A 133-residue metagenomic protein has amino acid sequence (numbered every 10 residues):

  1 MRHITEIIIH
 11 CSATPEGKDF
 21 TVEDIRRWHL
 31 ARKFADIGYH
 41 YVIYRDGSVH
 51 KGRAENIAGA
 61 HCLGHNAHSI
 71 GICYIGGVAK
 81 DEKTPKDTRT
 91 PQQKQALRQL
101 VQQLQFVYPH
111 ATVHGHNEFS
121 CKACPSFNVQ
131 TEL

Functional and structural regions predicted by a protein language model:
M1-I57: Short, conserved "active-site rim" segments that organize catalytic pockets and cofactor/ligand binding
M1-S12, R45-V49, H65-H68, I75-L133: Basic/polar, cationic surfaces and motifs that engage anionic cell-wall and phosphate/carboxylate ligands
H40, G71-C73: Residues embedded in well-ordered beta-strands
A60-G64: Short, surface-exposed beta-strand/loop micro-motifs that present aromatic residues
